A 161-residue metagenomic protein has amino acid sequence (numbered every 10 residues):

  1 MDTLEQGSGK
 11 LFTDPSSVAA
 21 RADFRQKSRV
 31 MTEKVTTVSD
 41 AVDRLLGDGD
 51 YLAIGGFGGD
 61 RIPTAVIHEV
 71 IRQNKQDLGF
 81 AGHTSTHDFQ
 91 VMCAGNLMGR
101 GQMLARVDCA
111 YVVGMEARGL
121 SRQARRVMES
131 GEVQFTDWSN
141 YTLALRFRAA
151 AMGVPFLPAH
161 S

Functional and structural regions predicted by a protein language model:
M1-S161: Conserved alpha/beta enzyme-core scaffold
